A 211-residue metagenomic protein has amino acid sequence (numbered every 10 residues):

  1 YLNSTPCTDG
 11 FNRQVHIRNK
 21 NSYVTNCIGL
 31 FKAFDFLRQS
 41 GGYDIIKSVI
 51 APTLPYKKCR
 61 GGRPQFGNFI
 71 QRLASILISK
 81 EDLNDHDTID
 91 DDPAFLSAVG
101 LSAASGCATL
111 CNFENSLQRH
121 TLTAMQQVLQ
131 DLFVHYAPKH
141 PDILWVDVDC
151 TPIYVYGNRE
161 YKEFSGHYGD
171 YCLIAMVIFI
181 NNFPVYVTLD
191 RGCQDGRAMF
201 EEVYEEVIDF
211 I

Functional and structural regions predicted by a protein language model:
Y1-I211: Dynamic "connector" segments at or just before major functional cores
